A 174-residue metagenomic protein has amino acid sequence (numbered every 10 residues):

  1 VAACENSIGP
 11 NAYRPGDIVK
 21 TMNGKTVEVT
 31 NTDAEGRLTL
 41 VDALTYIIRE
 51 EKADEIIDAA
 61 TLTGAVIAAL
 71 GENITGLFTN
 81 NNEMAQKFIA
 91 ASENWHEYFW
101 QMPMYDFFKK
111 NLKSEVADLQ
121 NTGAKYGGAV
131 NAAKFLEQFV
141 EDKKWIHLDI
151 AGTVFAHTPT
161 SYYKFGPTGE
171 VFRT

Functional and structural regions predicted by a protein language model:
V1-T174: A generic structural signal for tightly packed, nonpolar segments enriched in small/aliphatic residues
